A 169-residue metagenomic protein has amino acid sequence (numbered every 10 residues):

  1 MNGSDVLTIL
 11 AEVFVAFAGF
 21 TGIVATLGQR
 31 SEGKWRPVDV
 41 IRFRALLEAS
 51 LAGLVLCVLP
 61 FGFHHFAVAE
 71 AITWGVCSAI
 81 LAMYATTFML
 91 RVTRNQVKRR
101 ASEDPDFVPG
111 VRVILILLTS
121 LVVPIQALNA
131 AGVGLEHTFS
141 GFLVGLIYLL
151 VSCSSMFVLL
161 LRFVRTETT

Functional and structural regions predicted by a protein language model:
M1-L7, F61-T73, L128-G141: Helix-coil boundary and interhelical linker segments in multi-pass alpha-helical membrane proteins
E12-S31: N-terminal signal-anchor/start-transfer transmembrane helix
F14-A18, E48-L56, W74-V92: Generic alpha-helical transmembrane segments
A25-G28, L54-A67, F88-R94: Membrane-helix exit/interface motif
W35-S50: Loop-to-helix transition at the N-terminal end of transmembrane alpha-helices
L54-F61, I116-V133: Hydrophobic alpha-helical transmembrane segments in multi-pass integral membrane proteins
S78-L81, F139-S155: Small-residue-rich transmembrane alpha-helices that serve as helix-helix interface/gating elements in multipass
N95-S120, E136-S140: Membrane-helix boundary/juxtamembrane motif in polytopic membrane proteins
